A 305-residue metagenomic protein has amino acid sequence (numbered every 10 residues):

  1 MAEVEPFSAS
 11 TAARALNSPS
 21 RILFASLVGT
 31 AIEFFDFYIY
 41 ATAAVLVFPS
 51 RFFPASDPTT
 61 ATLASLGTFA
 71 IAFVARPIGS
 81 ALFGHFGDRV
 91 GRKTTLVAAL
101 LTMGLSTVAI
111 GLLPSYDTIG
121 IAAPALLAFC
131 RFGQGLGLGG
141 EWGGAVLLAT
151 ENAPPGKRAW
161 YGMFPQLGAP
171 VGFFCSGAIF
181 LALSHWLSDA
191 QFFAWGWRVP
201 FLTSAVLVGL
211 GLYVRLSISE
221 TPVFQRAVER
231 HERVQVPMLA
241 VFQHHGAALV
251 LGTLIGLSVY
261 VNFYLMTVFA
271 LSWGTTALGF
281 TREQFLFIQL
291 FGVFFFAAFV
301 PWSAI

Functional and structural regions predicted by a protein language model:
A41-T42, H245-F295: Extracytoplasmic gate region of multi-pass secondary transporters
A44-I78, L96, I119: Extracellular/periplasmic helix-loop-helix junction of adjacent transmembrane segments in MFS-like secondary
P54, L101-G120: C-terminal ends and interior cores of transmembrane alpha-helices in multi-pass membrane transporters/permeases
L66-H85, A99-S106, L290-S303: Central cavity-lining transmembrane alpha-helices of secondary-active solute carriers, predominantly the Major
R89-L101: Cytoplasmic membrane-interface "Motif A"-like loop-to-helix N-cap segments of 12-TM Major Facilitator Superfamily
L113, I119-G139: Hydrophobic core of transmembrane alpha-helices in multi-pass small-molecule transporters, especially MFS/SLC-type
W160-S184, L207: Glycine-rich segments within core transmembrane alpha-helices of 12-TM secondary carriers
L216-P237: Flexible cytoplasmic inter-helical loops of multi-pass small-molecule transporters
